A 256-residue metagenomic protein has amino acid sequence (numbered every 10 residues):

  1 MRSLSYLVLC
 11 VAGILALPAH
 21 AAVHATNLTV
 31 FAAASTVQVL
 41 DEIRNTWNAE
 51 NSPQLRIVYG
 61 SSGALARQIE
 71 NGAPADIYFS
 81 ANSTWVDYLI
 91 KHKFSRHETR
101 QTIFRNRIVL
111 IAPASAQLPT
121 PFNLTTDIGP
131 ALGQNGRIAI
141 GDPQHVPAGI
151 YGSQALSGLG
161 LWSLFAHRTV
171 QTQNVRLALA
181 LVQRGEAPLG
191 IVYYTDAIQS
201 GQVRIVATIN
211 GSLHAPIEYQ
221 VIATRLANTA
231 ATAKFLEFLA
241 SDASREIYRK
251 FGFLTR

Functional and structural regions predicted by a protein language model:
S5-P18: Bacterial N-terminal signal peptides
L17, A21-A73, S80-S83, D87-K93 (+2 more regions): Exported/periplasmic ABC-transporter solute-binding proteins
